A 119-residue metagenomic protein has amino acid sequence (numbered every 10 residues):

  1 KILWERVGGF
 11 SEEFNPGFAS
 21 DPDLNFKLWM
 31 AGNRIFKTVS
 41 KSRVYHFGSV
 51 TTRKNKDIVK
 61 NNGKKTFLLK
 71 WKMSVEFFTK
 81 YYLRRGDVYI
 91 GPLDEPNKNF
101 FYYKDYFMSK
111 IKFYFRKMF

Functional and structural regions predicted by a protein language model:
I2-G8, E13-R43: A short, conserved alpha-helix in the catalytic core of glycosyltransferases
A19, S49-V50: Short capping/connector residues at structural and topological boundaries
I35-F36, V50-F119: C-terminal, non-catalytic tails of nucleotide-sugar-dependent glycosyltransferases
H46: Histidine-centered active-site/metal-ligand motif
